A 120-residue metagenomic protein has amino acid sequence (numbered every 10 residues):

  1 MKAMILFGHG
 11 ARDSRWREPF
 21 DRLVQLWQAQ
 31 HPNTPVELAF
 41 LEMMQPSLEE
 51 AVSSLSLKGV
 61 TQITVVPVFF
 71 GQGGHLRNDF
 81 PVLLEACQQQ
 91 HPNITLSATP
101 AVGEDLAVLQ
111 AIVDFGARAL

Functional and structural regions predicted by a protein language model:
M1-L120: Active-site-proximal alpha-helix that buttresses catalytic centers in soluble enzyme cores
